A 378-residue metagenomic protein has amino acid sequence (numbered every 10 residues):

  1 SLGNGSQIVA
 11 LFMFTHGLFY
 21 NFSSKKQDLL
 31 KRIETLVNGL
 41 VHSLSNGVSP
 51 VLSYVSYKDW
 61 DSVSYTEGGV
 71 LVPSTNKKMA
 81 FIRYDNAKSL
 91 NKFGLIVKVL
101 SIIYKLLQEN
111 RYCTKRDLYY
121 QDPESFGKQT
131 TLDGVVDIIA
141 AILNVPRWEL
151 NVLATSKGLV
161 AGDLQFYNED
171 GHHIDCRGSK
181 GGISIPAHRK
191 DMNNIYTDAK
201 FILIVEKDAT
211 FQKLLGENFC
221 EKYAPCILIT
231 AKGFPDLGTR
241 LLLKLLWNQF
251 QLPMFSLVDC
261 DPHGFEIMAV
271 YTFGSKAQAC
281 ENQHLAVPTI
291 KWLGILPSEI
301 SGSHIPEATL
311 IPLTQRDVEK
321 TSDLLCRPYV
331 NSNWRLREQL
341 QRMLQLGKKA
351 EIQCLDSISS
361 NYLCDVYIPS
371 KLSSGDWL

Functional and structural regions predicted by a protein language model:
S1-F255, P262-L378: Nucleic-acid enzyme cleavage-core boundary/entry regions
